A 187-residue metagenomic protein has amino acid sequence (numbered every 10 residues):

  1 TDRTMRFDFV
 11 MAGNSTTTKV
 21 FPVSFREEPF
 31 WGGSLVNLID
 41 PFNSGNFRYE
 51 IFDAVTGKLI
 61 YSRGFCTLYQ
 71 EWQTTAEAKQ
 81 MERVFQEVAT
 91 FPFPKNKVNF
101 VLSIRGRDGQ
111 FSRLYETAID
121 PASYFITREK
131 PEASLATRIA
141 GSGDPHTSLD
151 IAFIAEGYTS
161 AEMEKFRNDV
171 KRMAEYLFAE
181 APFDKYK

Functional and structural regions predicted by a protein language model:
T1-E87: N-terminal prosegments of processed precursors
S44-R48, K97-N99, S148: Exposed beta-strand and adjacent loop surfaces of beta-rich binding modules that mediate intermolecular recognition
E50, V101, A152: Residues in well-ordered beta-strands of folded domains
G57, D108, T159: Surface-exposed, flexible loop/turn segments at secondary-structure boundaries
R63-T67, L114-A118, K165-V170: "Short basic amphipathic alpha-helical interaction patches in structured regions
K79-P145: Extended acidic/polar, glycine-enriched regions that form or flank non-catalytic beta-rich accessory modules
F125-D184: Fold-level signature of zinc-dependent metallopeptidase catalytic domains
